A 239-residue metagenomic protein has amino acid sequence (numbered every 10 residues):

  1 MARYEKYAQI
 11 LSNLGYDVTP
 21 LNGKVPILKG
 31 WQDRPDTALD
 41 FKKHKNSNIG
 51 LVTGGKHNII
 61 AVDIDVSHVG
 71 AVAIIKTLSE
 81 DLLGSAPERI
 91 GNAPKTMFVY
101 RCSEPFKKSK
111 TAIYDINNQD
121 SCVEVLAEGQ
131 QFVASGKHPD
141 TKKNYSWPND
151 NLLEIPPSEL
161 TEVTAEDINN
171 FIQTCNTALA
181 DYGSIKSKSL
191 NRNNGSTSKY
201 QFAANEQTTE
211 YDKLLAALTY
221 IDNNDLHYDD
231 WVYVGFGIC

Functional and structural regions predicted by a protein language model:
M1-G195: Conserved phosphate/metal-binding and DNA-contacting active-site motifs used in DNA phosphodiester-bond processing
S196-L226: C-terminal accessory/binding modules appended to enzymatic or scaffolding proteins
H227-W231: Generic helix N-cap/helix-start motif at coil->alpha-helix transitions
V232-C239: Amphipathic alpha-helical segments that form the core helices of the histone-fold
